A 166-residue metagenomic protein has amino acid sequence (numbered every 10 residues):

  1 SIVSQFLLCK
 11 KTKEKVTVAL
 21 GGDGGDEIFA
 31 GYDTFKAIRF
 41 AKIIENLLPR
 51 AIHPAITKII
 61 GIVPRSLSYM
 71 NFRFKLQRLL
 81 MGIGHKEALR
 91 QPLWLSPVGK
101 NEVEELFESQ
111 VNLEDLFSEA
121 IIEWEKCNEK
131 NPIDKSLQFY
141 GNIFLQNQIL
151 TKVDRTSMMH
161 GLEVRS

Functional and structural regions predicted by a protein language model:
S1-L116, K152-S166: ATP-dependent adenylate-handling active sites, centered on carboxylate activation for C-N bond formation
Y69, W124-E125, E129: General secondary-structure edge motif
D115-E125: A short, charged helix-loop
C127-Y140: Structural motif
L145: Phosphate/pyrophosphate-binding loops and the adjoining catalytic core of nucleotide-dependent enzymes
